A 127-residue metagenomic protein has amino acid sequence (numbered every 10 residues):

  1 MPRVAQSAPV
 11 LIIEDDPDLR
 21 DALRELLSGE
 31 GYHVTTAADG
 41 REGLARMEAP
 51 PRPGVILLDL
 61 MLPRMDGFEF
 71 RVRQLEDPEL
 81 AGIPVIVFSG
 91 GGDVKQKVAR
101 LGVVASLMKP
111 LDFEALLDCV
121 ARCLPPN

Functional and structural regions predicted by a protein language model:
M1-L11, E114-N127: Non-catalytic signal-transmission and effector/linker regions of two-component phosphorelay proteins
S7, P51-G54, E79-P84: His-Asp phosphorelay/catalytic-motif detector in bacterial-type signaling
E14, S89: Conserved acidic carboxylate
P17-T35, F113: Two-component/phosphorelay signaling modules centered on CheY-like receiver
R20, P63, A81: The feature encodes the CheY-like receiver
D39-E42, D66-E69: Acidic catalytic/metal-coordinating carboxylates
D59: Active-site residues of response regulator receiver
E69, G91-M108, A115-D118: Alpha4 helix (beta4-alpha4-beta5 surface) of REC/receiver domains from two-component response regulators
